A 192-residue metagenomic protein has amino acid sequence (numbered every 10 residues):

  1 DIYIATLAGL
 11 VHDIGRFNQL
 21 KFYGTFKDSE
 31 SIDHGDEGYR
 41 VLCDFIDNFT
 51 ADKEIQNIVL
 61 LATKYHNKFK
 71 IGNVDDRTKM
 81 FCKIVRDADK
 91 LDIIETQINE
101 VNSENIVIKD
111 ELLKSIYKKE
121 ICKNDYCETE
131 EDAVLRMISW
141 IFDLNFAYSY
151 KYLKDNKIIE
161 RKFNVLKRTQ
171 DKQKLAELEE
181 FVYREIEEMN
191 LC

Functional and structural regions predicted by a protein language model:
D1-L7, D47-Y65, R77-I84: Acidic/histidine metal-binding catalytic segments
D1-Y3, V11, K68-C192: Divalent metal-dependent phosphate-bond-processing catalytic cores, especially two-metal-ion Mg2+/Mn2+ enzymes that act
Y3-E30, G35-G38, I58-F69: His-Asp-centered metal-binding catalytic motifs of divalent-metal-dependent phosphohydrolases/nucleases
R16, V41, A62-T63, I84-L91: Long, contiguous hydrophobic alpha-helical segments, chiefly transmembrane helices and signal peptides
Q19-Y23, D47, I121: Short, flexible helix-adjacent loops and helix caps
L20, T50-A51, K151: Short, solvent-exposed secondary-structure capping/transition elements
G38-F49: Post-HExxH zinc-binding segment in Zn-dependent metallohydrolases
